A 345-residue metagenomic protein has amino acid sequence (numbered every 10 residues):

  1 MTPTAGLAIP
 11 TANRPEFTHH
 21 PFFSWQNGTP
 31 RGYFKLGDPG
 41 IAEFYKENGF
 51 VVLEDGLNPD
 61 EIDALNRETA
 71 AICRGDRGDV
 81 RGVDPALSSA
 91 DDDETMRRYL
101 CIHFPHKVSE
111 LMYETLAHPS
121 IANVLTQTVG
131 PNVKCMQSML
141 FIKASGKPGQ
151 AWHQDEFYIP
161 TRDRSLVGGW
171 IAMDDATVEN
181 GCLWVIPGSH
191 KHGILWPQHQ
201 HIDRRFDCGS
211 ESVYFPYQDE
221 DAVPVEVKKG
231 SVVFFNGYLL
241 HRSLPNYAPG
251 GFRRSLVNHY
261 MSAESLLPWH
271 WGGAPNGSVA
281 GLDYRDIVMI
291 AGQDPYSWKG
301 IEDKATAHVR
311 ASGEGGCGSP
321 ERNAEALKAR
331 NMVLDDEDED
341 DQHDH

Functional and structural regions predicted by a protein language model:
T2-N48, E54-W152, Y158-T161, V288: Non-heme Fe(II)-dependent double-stranded beta-helix
T2-P30, G75, V83, Y238-H345: Non-heme Fe(II)/2-oxoglutarate
N58-P59, L140-K143, K147, A176 (+3 more regions): Short, solvent-exposed loop/turn segments at secondary-structure junctions
A86, Q154-D155, D203, D207-D221 (+2 more regions): Short, surface-exposed loop/helix-turn segments at secondary-structure junctions that function as lids/hinges flanking
P131-K134, E156, T161, M173-C182 (+1 more regions): Active-site region of the double-stranded beta-helix
D155-F157, L166, R242-Y247: Glycine-rich phosphate/pyrophosphate-binding beta-alpha loops
P160-V178, E226-V227, F234, H259-A263: Short, conserved beta-strand element in jelly-roll/cupin
A176-R242: Double-stranded beta-helix
